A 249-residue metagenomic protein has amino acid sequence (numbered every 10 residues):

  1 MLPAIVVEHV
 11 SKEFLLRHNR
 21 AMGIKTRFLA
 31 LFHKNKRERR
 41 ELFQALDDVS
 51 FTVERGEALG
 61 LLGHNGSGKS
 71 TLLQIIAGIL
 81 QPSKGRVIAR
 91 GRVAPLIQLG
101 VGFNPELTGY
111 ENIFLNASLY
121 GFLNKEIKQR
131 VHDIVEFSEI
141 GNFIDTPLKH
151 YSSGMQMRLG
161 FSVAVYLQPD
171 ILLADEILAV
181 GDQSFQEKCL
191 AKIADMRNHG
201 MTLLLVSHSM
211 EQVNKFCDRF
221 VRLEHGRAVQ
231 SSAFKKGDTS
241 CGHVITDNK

Functional and structural regions predicted by a protein language model:
L2-A45, F234-K249: Pre-NBD coupling/linker segments of ABC/ABC-like ATPases
T26-H33, F114, E126-F143: Conserved ABC ATPase "signature" region
L62-H64: The feature captures the beta-strand-to-loop junction immediately N-terminal to the Walker
S207-H208: H-loop/switch region of ABC-family ATPase nucleotide-binding domains
V213-K215: A short, surface-exposed alpha-helical micro-motif characterized by mixed small hydrophobic and charged/polar residues
H225-G226: Conserved ABC ATPase "signature" C-loop
